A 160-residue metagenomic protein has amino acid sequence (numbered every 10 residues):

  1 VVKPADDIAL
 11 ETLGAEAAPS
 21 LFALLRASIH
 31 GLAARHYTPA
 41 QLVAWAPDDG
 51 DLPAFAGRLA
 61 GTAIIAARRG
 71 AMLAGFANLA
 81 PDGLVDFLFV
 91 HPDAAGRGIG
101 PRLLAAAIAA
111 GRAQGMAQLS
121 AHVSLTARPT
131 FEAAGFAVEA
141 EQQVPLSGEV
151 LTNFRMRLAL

Functional and structural regions predicted by a protein language model:
V2-K3, T126, G148-L160: Terminal substrate-recognition subdomain of acyl/acetyltransferases
K3, T12-A18, A23-D93, L104-A106 (+1 more regions): Acetyl-CoA-dependent GNAT
G98: Conserved G/P- and acidic residue-centered "switch" motifs that form tight phosphate/ATP-binding loops in soluble
L103, A127-T130: Conserved short alpha-helix immediately C-terminal to the canonical SAM/SAH-binding motif I of Rossmann-like
G111-S124: Conserved GNAT acetyl-CoA-binding A-motif
S120-H122, A137-R155: Conserved catalytic-core motifs of GNAT/GCN5-like acyltransferases
F131-E132, F136: Conserved active-site tyrosine of GNAT-family acetyltransferases
